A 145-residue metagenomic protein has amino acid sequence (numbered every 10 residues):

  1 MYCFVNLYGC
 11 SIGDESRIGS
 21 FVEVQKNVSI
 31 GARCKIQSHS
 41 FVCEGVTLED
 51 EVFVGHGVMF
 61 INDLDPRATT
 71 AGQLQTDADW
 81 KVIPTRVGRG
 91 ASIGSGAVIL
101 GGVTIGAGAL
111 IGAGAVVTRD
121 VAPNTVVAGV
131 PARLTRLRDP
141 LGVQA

Functional and structural regions predicted by a protein language model:
Y2-G101, V130-P131, L137-L141: Flexible, glycine/small-residue-enriched loop-and-beta-strand segment within the central core of proteins
T104-D120, N124-V126: C-terminal/domain-terminus segments
Q144-A145: Phosphate-binding loop/pocket of nucleotide- and phosphate-handling active sites
